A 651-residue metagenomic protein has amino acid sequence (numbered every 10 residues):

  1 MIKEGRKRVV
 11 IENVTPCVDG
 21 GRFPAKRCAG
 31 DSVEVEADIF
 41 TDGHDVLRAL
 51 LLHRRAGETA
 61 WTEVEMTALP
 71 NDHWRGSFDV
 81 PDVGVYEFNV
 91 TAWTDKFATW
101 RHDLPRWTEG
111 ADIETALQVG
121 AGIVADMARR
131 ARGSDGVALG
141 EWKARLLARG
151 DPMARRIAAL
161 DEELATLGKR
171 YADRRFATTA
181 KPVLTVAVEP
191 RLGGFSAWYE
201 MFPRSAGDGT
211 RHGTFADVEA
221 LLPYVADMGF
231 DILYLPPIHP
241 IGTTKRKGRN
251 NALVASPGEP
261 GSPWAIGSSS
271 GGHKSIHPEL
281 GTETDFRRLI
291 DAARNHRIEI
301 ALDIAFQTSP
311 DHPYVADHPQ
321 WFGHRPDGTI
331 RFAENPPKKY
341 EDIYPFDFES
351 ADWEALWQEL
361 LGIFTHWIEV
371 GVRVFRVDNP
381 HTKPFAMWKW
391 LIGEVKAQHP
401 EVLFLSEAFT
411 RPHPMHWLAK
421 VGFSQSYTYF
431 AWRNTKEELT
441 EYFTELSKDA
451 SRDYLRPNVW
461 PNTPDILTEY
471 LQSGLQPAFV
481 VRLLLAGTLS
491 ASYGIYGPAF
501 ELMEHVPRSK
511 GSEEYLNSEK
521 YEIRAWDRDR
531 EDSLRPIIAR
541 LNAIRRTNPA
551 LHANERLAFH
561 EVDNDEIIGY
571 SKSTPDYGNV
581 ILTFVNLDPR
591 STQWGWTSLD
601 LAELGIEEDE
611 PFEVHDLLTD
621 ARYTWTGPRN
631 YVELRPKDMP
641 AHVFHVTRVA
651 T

Functional and structural regions predicted by a protein language model:
M1-R204, G209-D231, P240, K420-G422 (+2 more regions): Carbohydrate-interacting/catalytic domains
P190, G194-L280, I343-L356: Active-site-adjacent substrate/metal-binding segments within catalytic domains of carbohydrate-active enzymes
W198, Y234, A301-L302, R376 (+2 more regions): Generic enzyme active-site microenvironment
L222-P236, F286-I304, W367: Conserved beta-strand->loop/alpha-helix structural units within folded catalytic cores of enzymes with alpha/beta
P237-R249, I304-W321: Aromatic-lined carbohydrate-binding surfaces of glycoside hydrolases
P260-D291, N295-I298, T308-P536, R540 (+4 more regions): Alpha-amylase-like alpha-glycosidases and glucanotransferases acting on alpha-linked glucans and related
I304, A408, T463, L587 (+1 more regions): Residues immediately flanking
